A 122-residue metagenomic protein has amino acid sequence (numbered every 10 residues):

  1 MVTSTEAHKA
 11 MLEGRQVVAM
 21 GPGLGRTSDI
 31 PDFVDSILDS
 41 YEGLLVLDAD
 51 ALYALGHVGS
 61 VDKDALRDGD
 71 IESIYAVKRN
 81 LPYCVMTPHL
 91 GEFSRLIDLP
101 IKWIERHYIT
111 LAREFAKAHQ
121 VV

Functional and structural regions predicted by a protein language model:
M1-V122: Glycine-rich phosphate/dinucleotide-binding loop and adjoining beta-alpha-beta core of small-molecule
